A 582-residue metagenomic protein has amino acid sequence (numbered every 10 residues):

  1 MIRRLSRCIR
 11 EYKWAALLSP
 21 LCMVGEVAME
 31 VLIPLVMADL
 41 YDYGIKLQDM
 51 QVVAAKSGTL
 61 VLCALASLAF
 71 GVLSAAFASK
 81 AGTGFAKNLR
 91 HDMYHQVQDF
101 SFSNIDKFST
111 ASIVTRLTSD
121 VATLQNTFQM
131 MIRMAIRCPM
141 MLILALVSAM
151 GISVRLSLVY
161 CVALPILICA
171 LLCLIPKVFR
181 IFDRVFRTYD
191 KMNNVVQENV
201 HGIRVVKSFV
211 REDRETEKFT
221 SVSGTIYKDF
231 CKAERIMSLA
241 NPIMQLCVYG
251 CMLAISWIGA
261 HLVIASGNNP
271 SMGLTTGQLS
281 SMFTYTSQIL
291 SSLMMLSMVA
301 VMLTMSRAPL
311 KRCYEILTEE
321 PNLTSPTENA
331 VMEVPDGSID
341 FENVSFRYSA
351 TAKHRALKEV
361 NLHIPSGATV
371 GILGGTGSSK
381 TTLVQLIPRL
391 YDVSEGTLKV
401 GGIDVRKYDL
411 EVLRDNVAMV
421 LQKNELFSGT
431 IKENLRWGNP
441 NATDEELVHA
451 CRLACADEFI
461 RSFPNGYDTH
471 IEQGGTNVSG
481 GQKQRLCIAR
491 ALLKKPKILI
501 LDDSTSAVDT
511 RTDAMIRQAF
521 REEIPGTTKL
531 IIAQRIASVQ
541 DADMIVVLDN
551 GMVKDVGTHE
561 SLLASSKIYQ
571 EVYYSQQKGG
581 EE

Functional and structural regions predicted by a protein language model:
M1-E30, M37, I45-L60, S74-A78 (+16 more regions): Membrane-integrated ABC transporters
E11, A15-A28, D39, A69 (+3 more regions): Transmembrane helices of ABC transporter permease
E11-K13, F102-S103, S119-I132, I136 (+6 more regions): An intracellular "coupling" helix at the cytosolic face of ABC transporter transmembrane type-1 domains
P20, V24-L32, L65-V72, L124-T127 (+7 more regions): Hydrophobic alpha-helical transmembrane bundles that constitute the permease/transmembrane domains of multi-pass
L21-C22, M29-D42, A54, C63-T110 (+11 more regions): Juxtamembrane helix-loop junctions of ABC transporter transmembrane domains
L47, T83, H91-T115, S119-V121 (+5 more regions): Short intracellular "coupling" helices and adjacent cytoplasmic loop segments at the cytosolic face of multi-pass
D49, S148-V162, K232-K311, I316-L317: Helix-loop-helix
M332-E582: ABC-type nucleotide-binding domain
